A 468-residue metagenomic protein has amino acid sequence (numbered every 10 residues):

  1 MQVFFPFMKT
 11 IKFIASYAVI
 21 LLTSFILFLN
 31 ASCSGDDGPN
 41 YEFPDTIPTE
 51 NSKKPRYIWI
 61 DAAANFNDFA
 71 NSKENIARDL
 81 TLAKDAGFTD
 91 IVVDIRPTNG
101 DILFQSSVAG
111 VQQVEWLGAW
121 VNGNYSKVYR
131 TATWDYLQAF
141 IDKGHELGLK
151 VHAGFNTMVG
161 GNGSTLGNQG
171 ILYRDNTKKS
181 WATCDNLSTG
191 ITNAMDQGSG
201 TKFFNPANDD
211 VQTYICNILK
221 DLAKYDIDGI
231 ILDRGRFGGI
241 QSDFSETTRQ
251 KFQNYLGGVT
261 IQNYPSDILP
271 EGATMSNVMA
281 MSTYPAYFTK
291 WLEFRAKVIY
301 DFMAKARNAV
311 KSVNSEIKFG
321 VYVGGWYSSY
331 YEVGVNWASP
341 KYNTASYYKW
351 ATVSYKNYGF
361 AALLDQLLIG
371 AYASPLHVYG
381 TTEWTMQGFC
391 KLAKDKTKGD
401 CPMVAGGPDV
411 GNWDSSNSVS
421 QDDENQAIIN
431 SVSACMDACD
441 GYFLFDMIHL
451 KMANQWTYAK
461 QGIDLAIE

Functional and structural regions predicted by a protein language model:
F25-K53: Bacterial Sec-dependent N-terminal signal peptides
P48-A70, A153-Y225, A280-F288: Active-site-adjacent "subsite" loops/lids of carbohydrate-active enzymes
E74-D101, Y225-G229, K356-I369, A438-Y442: Catalytic domains of carbohydrate-active enzymes, especially glycoside hydrolases
F88-A132: Aromatic-lined carbohydrate-binding/catalytic grooves of carbohydrate-active enzymes
D90-N99, Y136-M195, I231-R234, S315-G320: Glycine-rich, aromatic-flanked loop segments that form ligand/cofactor-binding clefts across common enzyme folds
L103-L117, V159-M195, G235-V278, E332-N343: Aromatic- and acidic-residue-enriched segments that line the glycan-binding/catalytic groove of carbohydrate-active
G160-G163, I240, V313, K318-H377 (+2 more regions): Substrate-binding cleft/loops of secretory-pathway carbohydrate-active enzymes
S354-E468: Substrate-binding cleft of secreted/luminal carbohydrate-active enzymes
